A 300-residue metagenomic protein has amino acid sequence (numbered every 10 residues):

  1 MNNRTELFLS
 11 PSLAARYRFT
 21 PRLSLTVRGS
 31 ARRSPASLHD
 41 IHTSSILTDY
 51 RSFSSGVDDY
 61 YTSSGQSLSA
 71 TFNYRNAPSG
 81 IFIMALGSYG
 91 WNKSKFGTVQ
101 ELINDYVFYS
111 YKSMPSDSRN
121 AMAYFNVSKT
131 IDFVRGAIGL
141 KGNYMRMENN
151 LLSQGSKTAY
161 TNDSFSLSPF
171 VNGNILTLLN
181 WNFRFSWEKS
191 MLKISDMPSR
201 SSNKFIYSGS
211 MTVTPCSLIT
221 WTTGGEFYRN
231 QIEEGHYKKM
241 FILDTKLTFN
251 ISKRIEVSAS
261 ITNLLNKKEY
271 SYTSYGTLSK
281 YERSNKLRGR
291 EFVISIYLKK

Functional and structural regions predicted by a protein language model:
M1-K300: Exposed, low-structure sequence patches enriched in small/polar residues
